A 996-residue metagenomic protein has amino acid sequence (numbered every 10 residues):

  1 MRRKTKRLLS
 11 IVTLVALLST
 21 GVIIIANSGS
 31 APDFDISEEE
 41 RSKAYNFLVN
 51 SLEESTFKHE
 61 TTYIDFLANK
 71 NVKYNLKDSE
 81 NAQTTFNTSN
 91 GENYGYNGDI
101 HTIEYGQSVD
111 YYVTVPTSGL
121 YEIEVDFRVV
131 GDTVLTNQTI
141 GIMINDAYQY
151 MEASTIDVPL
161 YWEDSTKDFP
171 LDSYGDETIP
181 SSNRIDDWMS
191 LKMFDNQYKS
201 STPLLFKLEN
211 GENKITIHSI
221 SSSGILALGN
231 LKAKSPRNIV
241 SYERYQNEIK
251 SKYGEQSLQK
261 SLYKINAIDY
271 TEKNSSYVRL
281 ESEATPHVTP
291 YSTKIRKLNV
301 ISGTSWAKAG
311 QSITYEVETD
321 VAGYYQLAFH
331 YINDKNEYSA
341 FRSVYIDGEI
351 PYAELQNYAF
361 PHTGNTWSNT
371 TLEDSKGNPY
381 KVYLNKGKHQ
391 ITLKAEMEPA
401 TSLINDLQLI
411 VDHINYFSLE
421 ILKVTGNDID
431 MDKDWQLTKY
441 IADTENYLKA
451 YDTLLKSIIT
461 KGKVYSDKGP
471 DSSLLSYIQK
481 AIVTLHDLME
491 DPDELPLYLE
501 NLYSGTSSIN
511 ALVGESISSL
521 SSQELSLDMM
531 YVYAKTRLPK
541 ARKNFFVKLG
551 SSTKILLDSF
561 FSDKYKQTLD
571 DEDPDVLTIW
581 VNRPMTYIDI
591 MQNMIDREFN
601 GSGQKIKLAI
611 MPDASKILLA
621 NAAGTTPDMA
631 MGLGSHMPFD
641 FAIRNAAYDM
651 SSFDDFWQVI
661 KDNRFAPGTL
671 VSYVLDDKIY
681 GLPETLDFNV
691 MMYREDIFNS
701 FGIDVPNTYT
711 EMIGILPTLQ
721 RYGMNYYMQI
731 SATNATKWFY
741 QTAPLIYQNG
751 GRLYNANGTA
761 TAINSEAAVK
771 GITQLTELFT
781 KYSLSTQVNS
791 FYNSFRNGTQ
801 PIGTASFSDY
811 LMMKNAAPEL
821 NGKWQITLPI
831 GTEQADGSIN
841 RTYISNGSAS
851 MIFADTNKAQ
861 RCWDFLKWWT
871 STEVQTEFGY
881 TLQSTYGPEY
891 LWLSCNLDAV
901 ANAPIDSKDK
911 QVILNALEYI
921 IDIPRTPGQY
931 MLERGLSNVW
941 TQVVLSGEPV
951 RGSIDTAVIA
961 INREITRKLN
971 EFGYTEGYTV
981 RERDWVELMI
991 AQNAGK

Functional and structural regions predicted by a protein language model:
I11, I23-S526, M530: Extracytoplasmic
T117, V321, A817-L891, E918-R925: Extracytoplasmic/periplasmic substrate-recognition and gating elements
G462-Y465, E494, Y498-N501, L525 (+2 more regions): C-terminal capping/gating helix-and-loop segments adjacent to ligand/active sites or protein-protein/ligand interfaces
K554-L557, D563-D570, S635-V690, I713 (+3 more regions): Hinge/lid segment of periplasmic solute-binding proteins
R597-G668, D696-D704, P801-I802, N815-E819: Extracytoplasmic "Venus flytrap"/periplasmic binding protein-like
A642-N645, A666-V705, M724, I730-G758 (+5 more regions): Periplasmic solute-binding protein
N757-V788, T832: Glycine-centered hinge/linker elements that transmit conformational signals in sensory and ligand-binding systems
P829-G831, Y880-V943, T975-K996: Long, aromatic- and glycine/proline-rich binding clefts that accommodate carbohydrate-like moieties
